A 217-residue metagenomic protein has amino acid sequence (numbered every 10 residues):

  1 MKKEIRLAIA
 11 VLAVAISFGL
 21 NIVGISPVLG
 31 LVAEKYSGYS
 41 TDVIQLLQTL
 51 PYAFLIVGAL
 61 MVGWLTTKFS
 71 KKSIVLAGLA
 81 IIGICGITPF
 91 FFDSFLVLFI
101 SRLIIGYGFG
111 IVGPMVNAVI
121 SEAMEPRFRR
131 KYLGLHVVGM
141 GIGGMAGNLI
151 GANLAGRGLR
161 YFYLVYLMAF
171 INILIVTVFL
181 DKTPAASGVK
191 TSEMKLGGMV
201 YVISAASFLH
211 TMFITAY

Functional and structural regions predicted by a protein language model:
L7-I9, A13-T41, T215-Y217: Extracytoplasmic
V23, P51-L60, G144-M145: Residue-level signature of mid-helix packing/kink "hotspots" within the transmembrane helices of 12-pass Major
V57-D93: Conserved MFS/SLC helix-loop-helix module at the cytosolic interface between two early adjacent transmembrane helices
C85-F90, I105, V176-T177: MFS-fold secondary transporters
F95, S101-G139: Cytoplasmic helix-loop-helix junction between adjacent transmembrane helices in 12-TM secondary transporters
P126-K131, L135-V178: Helix-loop-helix hairpin linking two adjacent transmembrane segments in secondary transporters
L180-S204: Juxtamembrane intracellular "pre-TM" segments in multi-pass secondary transporters
V200-Y217: Extracytoplasmic gate region of multi-pass secondary transporters
